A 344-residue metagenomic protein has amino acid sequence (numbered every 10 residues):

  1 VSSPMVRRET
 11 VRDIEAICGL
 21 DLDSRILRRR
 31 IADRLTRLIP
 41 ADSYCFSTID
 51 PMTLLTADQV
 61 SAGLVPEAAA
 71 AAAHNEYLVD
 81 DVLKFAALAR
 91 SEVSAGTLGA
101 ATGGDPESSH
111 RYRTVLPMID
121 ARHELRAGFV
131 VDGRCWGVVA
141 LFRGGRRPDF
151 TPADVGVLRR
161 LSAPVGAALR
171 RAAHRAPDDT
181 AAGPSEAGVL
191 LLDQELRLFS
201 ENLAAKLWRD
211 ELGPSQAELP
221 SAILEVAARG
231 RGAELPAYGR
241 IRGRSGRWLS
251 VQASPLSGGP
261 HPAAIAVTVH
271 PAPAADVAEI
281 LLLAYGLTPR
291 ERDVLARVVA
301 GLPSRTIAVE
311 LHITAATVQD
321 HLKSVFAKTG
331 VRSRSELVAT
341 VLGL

Functional and structural regions predicted by a protein language model:
S2-A153, V157, A163, A167 (+1 more regions): Regulatory input/activation interfaces that engage signals or partners
L169-P184: Short alpha-helical interdomain "coupling" segment at the junction between an upstream regulatory sensor module
T180, S185, H270-P289: Regulatory hinge/linker segments at domain boundaries that couple sensory/effector modules to output domains
P184-R244: PAS-family sensory domains
E225-P273: PAS-family sensory/regulatory modules and their coupling/dimerization elements
T288, G301-E336: Recognition helix of helix-turn-helix DNA-binding domains
R290-V294: The N-cap/first-turn positions of alpha helices within or immediately adjacent to helix-turn-helix DNA-binding domains
R334-L344: Short, basic, alpha-helical segments at the C-terminal edge of helix-turn-helix-like DNA-binding modules
